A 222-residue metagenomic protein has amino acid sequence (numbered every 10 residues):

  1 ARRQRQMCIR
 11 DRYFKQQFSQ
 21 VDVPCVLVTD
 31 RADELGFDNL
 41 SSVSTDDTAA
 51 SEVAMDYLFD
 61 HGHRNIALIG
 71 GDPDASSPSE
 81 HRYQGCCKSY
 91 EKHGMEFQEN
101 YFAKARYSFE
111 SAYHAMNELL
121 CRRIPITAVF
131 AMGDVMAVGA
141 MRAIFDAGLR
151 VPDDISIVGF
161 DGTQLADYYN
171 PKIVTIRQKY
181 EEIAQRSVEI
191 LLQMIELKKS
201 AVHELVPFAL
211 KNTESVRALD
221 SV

Functional and structural regions predicted by a protein language model:
A1-I9: Single conserved hydrophobic/aromatic residue that forms the stacking wall/gate of nucleotide- or nucleobase-binding
I9, K15, S19-V222: Bacterial carbohydrate/catabolite-sensing allosteric modules
